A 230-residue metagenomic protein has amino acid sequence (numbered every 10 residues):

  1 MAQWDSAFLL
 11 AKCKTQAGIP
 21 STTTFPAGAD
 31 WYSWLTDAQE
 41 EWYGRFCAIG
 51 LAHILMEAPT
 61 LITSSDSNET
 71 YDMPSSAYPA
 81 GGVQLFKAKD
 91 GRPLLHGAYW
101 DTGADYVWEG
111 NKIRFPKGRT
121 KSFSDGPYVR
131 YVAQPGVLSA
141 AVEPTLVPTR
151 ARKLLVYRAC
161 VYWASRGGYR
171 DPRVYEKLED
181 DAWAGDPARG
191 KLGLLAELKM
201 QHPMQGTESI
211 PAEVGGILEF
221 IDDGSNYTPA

Functional and structural regions predicted by a protein language model:
M1-A230: Glycine-enriched, solvent-exposed interface loops adjoining structured elements
